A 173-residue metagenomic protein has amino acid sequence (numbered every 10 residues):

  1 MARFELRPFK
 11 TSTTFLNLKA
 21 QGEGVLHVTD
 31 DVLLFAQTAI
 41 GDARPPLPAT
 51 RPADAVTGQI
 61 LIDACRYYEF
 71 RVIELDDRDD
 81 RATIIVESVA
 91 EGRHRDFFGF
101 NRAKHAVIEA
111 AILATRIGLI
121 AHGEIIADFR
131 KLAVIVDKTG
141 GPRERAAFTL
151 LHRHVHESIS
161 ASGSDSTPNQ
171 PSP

Functional and structural regions predicted by a protein language model:
M1-P173: Basic, polyanion-binding surface patches
